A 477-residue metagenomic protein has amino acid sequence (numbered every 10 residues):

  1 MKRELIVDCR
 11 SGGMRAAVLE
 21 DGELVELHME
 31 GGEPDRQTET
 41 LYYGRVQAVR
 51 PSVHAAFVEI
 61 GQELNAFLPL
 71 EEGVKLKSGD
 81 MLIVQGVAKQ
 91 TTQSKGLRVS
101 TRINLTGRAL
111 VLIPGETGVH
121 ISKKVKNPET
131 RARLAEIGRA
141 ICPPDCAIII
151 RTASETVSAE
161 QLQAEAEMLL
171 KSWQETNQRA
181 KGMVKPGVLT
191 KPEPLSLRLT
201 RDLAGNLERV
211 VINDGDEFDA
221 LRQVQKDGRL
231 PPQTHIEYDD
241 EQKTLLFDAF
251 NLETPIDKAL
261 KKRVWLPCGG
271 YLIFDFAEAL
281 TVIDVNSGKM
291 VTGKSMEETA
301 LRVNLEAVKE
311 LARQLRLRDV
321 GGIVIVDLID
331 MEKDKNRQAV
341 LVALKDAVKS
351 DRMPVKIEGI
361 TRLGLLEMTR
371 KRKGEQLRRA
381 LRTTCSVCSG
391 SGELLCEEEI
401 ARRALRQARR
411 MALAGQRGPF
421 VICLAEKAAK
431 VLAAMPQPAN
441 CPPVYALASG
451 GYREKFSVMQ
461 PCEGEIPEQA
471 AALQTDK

Functional and structural regions predicted by a protein language model:
M1-R102: Charged, low-complexity terminal tails
R3-E4, E26-L27, G31-D35, Q90-S100 (+5 more regions): Active-site phosphate-binding and catalytic loops of NTP-dependent enzymes
E26-L27, N65-L68, G118-S122, V282 (+1 more regions): Short small-residue beta-strand/loop micro-motif enriched in glycine and branched aliphatics
L27-M29, E33-S52, L76-L82, V87-Q90 (+5 more regions): Phosphate-interacting basic helix/loop segments used at nucleotide- and nucleic-acid interfaces
H54-V58, Q90-L112, L169, C268-G464 (+1 more regions): Conserved glycine-centered short motifs in functionally critical loops
D80-M81, V184, D319-I323: Loop/turn-to-beta-strand initiation segments
R102, T106-R108, G115-K226, L230-E253 (+1 more regions): Charged, low-complexity intrinsically disordered tails
Q223-T254, K258-L305: Metal-dependent catalytic core segments for phosphate chemistry
